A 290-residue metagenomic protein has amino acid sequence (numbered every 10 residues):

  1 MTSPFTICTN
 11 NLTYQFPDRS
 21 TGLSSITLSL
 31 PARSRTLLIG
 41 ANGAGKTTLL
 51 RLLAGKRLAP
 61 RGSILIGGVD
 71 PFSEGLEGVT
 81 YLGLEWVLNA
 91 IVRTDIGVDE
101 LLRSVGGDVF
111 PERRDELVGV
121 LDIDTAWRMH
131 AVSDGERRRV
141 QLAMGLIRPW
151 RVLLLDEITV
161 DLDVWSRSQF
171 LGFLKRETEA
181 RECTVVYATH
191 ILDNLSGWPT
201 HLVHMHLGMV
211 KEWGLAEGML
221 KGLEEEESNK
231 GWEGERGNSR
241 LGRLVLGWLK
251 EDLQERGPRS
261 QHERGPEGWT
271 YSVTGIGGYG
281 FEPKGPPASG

Functional and structural regions predicted by a protein language model:
M1-S34: A short, flexible loop at the N-terminus of ABC-type nucleotide-binding domains that lies
R35, L50-V105: ABC ATPase nucleotide-binding domain signature region
I39-A41: The feature captures the beta-strand-to-loop junction immediately N-terminal to the Walker
L142: Hydrophobic anchor residue at the start of the ABC signature
E157-I158: Walker B catalytic motif
R167-R181: Helical segment within the ABC ATPase nucleotide-binding domain
A188-H190: H-loop/switch region of ABC-family ATPase nucleotide-binding domains
M209-D252: Conserved beta-strand-loop-alpha-helix hinge in the C-terminal portion of ABC ATPase nucleotide-binding domains
